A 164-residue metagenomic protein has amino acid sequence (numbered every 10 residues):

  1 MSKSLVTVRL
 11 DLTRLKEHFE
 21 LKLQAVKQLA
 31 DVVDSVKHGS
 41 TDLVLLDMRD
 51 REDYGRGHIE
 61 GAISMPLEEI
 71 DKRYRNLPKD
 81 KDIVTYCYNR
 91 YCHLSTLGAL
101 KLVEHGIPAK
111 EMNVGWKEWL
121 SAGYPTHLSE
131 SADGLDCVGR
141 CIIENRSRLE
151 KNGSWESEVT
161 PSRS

Functional and structural regions predicted by a protein language model:
M1-V44, R51-D53, L128-S164: Flexible, polar/low-complexity N-terminal or interdomain linker segments that lie immediately upstream of folded
G39-L45, E60-G61, D82, I107-P108: Short active-site oxyanion
L46-E69: N-terminal-biased segments
Y54-E60, R75-L77, W119: Short loop/helix-cap segments at secondary-structure boundaries that form the rim of catalytic
I63, K81, T126-E130: Short, hinge-like loop/turn segments at secondary-structure boundaries
M65-I83: Helix-loop module immediately N-terminal to the HCX5R catalytic loop in PTP-like cysteine phosphatase domains
L77-L120: Catalytic cysteine-centered active loop of the rhodanese-like fold, especially the PTP/DSP P-loop
L120-A122, V138-G139: Short Asp/Glu-rich motifs
